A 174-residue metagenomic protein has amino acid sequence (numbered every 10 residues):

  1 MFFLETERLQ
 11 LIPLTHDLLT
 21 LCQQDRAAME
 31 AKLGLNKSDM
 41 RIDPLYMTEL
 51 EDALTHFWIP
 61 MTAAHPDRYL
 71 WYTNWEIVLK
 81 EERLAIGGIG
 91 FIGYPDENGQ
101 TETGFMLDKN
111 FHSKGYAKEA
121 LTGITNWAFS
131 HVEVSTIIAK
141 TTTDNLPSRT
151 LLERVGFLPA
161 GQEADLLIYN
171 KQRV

Functional and structural regions predicted by a protein language model:
M1-E102, L107-N110, G123-W127, H131 (+2 more regions): GNAT-family acyltransferases
K118, D144-P159: Conserved active-site alpha-helix within GNAT-family acetyltransferase domains
T136-T141: Conserved hydrophobic beta-strand within the GNAT/NAT acetyltransferase core sheet that lines the active-site cleft
